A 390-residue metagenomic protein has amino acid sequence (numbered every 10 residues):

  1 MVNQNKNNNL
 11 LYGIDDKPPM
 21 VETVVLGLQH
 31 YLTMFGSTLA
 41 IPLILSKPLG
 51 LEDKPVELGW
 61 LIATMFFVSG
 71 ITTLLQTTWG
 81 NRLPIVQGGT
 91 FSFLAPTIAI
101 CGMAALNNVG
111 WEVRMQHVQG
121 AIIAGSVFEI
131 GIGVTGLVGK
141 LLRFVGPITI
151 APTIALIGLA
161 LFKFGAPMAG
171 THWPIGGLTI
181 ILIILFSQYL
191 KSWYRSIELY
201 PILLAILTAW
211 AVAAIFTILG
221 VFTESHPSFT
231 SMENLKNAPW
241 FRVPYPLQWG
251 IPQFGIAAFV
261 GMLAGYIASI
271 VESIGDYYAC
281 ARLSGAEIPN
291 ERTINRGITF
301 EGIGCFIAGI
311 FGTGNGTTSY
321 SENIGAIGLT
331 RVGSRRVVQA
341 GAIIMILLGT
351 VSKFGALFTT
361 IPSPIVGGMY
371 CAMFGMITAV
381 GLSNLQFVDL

Functional and structural regions predicted by a protein language model:
M1-P84, A95-N108: N-terminal signal-anchor module of multipass membrane proteins
M1-V25, V221-L247, L283-A286: Intrinsically disordered, low-complexity non-transmembrane regions of multi-pass membrane transporters
M20, S46-W79, V260-R335: Membrane-embedded helical hairpins/re-entrant loop segments and their flanking transmembrane helices within multi-pass
L28-F35, V145, T149, G170 (+5 more regions): Hydrophobic alpha-helical transmembrane segments of multi-pass membrane proteins
D53-E57, W173-P174, L182-V260, G265-G275 (+1 more regions): Flexible hinge motifs at transmembrane-helix junctions and intramembrane kinks/re-entrant loops in multi-pass membrane
N81-A95, L142-I150, E198-L203, G314-E322 (+2 more regions): Short, non-helical or kinked segments that cap or interrupt transmembrane helices
I98-G102, N323-G333, V337, I344-L348: Interfacial segments of multi-pass membrane proteins
E112-L219, A340-L390: Membrane-embedded alpha-helical modules
